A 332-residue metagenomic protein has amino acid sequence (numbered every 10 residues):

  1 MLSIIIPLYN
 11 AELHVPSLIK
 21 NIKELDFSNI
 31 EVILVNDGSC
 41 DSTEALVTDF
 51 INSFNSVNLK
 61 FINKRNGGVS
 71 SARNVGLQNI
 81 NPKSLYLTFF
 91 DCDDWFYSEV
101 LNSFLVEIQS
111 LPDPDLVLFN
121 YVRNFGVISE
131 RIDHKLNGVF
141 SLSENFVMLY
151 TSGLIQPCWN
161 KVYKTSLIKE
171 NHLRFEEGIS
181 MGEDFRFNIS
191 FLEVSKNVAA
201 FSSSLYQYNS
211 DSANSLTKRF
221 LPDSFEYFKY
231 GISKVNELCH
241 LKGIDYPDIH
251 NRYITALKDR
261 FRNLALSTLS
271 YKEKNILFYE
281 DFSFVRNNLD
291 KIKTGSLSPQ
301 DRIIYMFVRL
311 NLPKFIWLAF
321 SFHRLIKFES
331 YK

Functional and structural regions predicted by a protein language model:
N10-E24: Short, well-formed alpha-helical segments that are part of the catalytic scaffolds of diverse glycosyltransferases
H14-P16, D41-F50, V75, E99: Acidic helix N-cap motif at the loop->helix transition within catalytic regions of sugar-transfer enzymes
N36-L46, N66-G67: A conserved acidic beta->alpha catalytic loop
K64-P82: Glycine-rich, basic loop-to-helix element that forms the pyrophosphate-binding segment of sugar-nucleotide handling
K83-W95: Short beta-strand-to-loop acidic/aromatic patch adjacent to the donor-nucleotide binding site
C92-F201, Y206-F225: Donor-binding/catalytic cores of nucleotide-activated saccharide and glycerol-phosphate transferases/polymerases
L205-D211, K218-P247, D259-L289: Catalytic core of nucleotide-sugar-dependent glycosyltransferases
S267-K332: Membrane-interface aromatic/basic loop that binds lipid-linked glycans or pyrophosphate carriers, typified by
